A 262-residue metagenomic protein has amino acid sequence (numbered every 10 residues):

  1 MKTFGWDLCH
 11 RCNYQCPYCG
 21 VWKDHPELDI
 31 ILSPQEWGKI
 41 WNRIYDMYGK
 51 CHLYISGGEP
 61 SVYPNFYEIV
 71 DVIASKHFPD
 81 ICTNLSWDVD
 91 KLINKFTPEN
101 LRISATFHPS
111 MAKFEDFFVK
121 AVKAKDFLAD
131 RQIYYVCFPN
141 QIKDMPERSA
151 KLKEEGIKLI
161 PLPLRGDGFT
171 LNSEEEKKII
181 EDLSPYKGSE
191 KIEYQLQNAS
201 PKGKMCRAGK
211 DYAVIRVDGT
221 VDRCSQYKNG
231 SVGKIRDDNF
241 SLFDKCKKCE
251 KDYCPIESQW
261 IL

Functional and structural regions predicted by a protein language model:
M1-E36: Canonical Radical SAM [4Fe-4S] cluster-binding loop centered on the CxxxCxxC motif and its immediate flanking residues
M1-K2, W22, T220-L262: Flexible mid-to-C-terminal extensions adjoining Fe-S/redox cofactors in radical SAM and related proteins
R11, Y18, A208, K248-K251: Short, cysteine/histidine-rich loop/knuckle motifs that typically chelate Zn2+
K23-L32, Y48-Y63, I73-V89, F96-F117 (+2 more regions): Core AdoMet radical
Q35-K39, Y212: Ankyrin repeat (ANK) tandem alpha-helical domains that serve as protein-protein interaction scaffolds, prominent
K39-M47: A short, N-terminal amphipathic alpha-helix
R43, P64-I73: N-terminal active-site wall of soluble small-molecule enzyme domains
R102-D218, D222: Radical SAM enzyme [4Fe-4S]-AdoMet core and its adjacent flexible, acidic and glycine-rich loops/tails across
